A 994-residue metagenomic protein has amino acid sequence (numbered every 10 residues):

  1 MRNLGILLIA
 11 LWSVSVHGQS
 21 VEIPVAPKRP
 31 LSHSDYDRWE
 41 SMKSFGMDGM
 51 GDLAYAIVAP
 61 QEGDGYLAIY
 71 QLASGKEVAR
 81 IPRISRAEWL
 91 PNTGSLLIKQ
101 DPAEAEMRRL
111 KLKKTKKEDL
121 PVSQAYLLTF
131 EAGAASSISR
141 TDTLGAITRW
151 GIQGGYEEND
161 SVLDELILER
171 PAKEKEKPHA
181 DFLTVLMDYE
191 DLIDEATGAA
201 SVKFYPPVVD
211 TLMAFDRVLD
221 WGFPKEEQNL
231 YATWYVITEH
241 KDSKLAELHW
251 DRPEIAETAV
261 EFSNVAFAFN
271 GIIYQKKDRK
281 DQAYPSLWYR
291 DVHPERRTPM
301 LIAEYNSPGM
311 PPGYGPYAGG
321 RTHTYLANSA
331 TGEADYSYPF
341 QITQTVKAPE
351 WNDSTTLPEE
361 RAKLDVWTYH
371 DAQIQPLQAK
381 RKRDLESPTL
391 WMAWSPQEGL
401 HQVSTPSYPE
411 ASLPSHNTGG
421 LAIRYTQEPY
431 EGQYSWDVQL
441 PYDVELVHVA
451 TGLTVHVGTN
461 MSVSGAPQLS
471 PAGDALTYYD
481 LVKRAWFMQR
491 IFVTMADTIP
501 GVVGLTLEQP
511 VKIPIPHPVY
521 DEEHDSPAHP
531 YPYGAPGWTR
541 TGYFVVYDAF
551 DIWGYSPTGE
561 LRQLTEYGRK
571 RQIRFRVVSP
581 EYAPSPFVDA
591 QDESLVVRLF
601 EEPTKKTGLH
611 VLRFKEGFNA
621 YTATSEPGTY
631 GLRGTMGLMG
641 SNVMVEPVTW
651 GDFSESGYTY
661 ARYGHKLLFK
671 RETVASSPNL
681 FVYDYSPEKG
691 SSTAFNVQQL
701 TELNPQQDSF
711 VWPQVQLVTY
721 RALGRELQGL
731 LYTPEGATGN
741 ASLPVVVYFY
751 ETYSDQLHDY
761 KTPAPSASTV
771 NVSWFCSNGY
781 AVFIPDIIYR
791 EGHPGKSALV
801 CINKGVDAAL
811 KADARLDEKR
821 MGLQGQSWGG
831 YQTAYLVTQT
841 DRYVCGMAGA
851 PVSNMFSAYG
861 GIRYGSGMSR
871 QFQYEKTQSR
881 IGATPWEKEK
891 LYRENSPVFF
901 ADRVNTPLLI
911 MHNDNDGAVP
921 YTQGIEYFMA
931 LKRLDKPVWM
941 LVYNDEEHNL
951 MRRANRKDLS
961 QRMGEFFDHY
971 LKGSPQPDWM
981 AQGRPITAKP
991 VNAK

Functional and structural regions predicted by a protein language model:
M1-E22, V852, G861: Bacterial Sec-dependent N-terminal signal peptides
G18-G657, H665-K666, V674-P678, Y683 (+2 more regions): Beta-propeller folds
Q427, F600, E672, Y748-T752 (+2 more regions): Glycine-rich His-Gly loop
L440-D443, D759-K761, A850-P851: Beta-propeller blade termini and top-face loops
T701-G739: N-terminal cap/lid segment of alpha/beta-hydrolase-fold proteins
T733, A741-T752: Short beta-strand element of the alpha/beta-hydrolase
Y748, T762-K994: Active-site-proximal cap/loop segments of hydrolase catalytic domains
Y753-D755, V782: Serine-hydrolase catalytic-loop signature spanning alpha/beta hydrolases and amidase-signature enzymes
